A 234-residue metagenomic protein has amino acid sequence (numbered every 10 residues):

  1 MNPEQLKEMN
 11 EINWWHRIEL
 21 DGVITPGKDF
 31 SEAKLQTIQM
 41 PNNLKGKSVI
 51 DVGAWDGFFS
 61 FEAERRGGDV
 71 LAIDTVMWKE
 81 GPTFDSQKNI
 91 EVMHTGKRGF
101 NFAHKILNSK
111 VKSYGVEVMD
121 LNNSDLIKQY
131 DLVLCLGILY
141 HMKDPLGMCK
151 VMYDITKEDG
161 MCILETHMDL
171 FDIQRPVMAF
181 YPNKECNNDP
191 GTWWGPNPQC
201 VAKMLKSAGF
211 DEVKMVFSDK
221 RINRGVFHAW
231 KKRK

Functional and structural regions predicted by a protein language model:
I24-K47: Conserved alpha-helix/loop element of class I SAM-dependent methyltransferases that forms part of the SAM/SAH-binding
K47-W55: Conserved class I S-adenosyl-L-methionine
K97-A103, G191-G209: Short alpha-helix
N122-V133: A short acidic, Gly/Pro-enriched loop at the edge of an enzyme's catalytic core that lines a small-molecule cofactor
D131-P145: A short SAM/SAH-binding and catalytic strip from SAM-dependent methyltransferases
L146-M161: A short glycine-rich, Lys/Arg-flanked "PGG" loop and its adjoining helix->strand segment in the class I
D159-D169: Conserved beta-strand signature within the Rossmann-like core of class I S-adenosyl-L-methionine
D169-T192: Short, glycine-/aromatic-enriched active-site segment of Class I SAM-dependent methyltransferases
